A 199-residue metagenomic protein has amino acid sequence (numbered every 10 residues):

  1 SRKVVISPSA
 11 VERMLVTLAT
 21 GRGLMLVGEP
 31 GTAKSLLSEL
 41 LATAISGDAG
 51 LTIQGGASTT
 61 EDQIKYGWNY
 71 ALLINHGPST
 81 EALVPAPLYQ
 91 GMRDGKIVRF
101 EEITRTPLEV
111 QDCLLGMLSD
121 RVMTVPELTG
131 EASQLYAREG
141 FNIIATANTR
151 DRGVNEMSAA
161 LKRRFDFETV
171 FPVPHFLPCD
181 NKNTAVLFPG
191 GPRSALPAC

Functional and structural regions predicted by a protein language model:
S1-P197: AAA+ P-loop NTPase catalytic core and its hallmark functional loops
